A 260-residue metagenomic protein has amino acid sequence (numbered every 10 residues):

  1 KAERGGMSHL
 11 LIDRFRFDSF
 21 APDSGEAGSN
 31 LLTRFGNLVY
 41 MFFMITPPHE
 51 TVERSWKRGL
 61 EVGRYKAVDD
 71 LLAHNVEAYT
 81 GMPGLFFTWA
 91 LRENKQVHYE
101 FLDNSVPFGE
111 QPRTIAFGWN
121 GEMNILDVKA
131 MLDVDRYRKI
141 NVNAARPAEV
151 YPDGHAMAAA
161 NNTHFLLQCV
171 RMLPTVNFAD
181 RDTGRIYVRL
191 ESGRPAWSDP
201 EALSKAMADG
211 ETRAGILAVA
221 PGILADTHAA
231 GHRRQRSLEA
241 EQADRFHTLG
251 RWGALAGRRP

Functional and structural regions predicted by a protein language model:
K1-Y40, E77-Y79, H98: Glycine-rich phosphate-binding loop used to anchor ATP phosphates in small-molecule kinases, encompassing both
R4-G5, M82-E100: A structural motif corresponding to the C-terminal end of an alpha-helix and its immediate exit/capping segment
F17-D18, I45-T51, S105-G109: Conserved nucleotide-binding/hydrolysis micro-motifs of P-loop NTPases
L31, G59-G63, G118-M123: Short, low-complexity, polar/charged sequence segments that are solvent-exposed and flexible
R34-G81: A glycine- and Lys/Arg-enriched "phosphate-lid" helix/loop adjacent to the NTP-binding pocket of small-molecule kinases
L60-L71, R92-S105: A broadly tuned preference for mixed-charge, low-complexity surface segments
N94-R259: C-terminal accessory extensions appended to soluble enzyme cores
